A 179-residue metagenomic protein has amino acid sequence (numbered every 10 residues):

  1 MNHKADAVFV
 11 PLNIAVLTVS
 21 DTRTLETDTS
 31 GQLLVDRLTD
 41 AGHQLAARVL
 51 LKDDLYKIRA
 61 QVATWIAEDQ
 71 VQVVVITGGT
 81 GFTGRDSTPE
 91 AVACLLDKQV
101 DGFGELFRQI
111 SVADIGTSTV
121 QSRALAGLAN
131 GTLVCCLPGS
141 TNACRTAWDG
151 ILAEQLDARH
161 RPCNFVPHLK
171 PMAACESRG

Functional and structural regions predicted by a protein language model:
M1-G179: Non-catalytic beta/alpha edge segments that cap or flank active sites
